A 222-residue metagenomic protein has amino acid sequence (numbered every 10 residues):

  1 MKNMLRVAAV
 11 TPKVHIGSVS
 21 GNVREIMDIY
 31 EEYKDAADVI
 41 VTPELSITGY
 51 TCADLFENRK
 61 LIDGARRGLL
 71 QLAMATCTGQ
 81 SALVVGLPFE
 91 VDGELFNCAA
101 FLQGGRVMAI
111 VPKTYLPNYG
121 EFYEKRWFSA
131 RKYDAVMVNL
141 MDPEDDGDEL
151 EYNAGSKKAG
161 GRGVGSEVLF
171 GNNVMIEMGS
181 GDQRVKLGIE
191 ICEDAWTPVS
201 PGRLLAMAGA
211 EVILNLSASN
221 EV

Functional and structural regions predicted by a protein language model:
M1-V222: Enzyme catalytic cores with a strong preference for nitrogen-chemistry domains
